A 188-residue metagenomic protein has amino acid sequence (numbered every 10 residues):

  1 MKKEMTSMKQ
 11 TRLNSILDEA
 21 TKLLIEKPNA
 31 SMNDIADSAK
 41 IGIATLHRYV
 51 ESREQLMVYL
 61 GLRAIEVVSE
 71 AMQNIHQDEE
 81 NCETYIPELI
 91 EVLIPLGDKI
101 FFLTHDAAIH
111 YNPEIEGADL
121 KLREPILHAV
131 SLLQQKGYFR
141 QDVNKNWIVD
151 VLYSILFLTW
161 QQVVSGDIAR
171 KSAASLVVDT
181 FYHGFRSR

Functional and structural regions predicted by a protein language model:
M1-L23, M32-D37, Q55-V58: Basic, helix-initiating cap at the start of DNA-binding domains
N29-S31, E51: Residue-level signal for the short linker/turn that defines the boundary of a DNA-recognition helix
K40-V50: Short hydrophobic/aromatic patch on the recognition helix
Y59, R63-E66, E70-G97: Hydrophobic alpha-helical connector segments
E66, E88, Y111-Y138, N146-D150 (+3 more regions): Amphipathic alpha-helical packing segments from all-alpha helical-bundle domains
E83-A107, E116-D119, E124: Helical hydrophobic small-molecule/effector-binding pocket
P95-K99, L103-D106, L132, L152-A169 (+1 more regions): Amphipathic C-terminal alpha-helical segment
